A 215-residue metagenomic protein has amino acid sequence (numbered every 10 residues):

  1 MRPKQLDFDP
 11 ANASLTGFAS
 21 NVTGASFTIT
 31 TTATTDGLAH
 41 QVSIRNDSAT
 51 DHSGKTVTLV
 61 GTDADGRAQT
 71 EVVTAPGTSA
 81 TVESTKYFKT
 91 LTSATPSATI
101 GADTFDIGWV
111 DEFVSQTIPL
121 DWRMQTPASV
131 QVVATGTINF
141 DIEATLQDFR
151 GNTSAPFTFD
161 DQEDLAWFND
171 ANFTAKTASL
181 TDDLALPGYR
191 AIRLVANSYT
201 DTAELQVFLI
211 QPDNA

Functional and structural regions predicted by a protein language model:
M1-L6, V130, D141-E143, Q206-F208: Hydrophobic, aliphatic-enriched repeat segments that assemble into extended interaction scaffolds in large eukaryotic
R2-G61: Autoprocessing Asn-cyclization modules and mimics
S14, G24-A33, R67-Q125, D160-A215: Beta-sandwich interaction modules
G37-T50, T92-A94, M124-T135, I192-A196: A short beta-strand element within beta-rich, extracytoplasmic domains of secreted/secretory-pathway proteins
V42-T78, P96-T99: Ser/Thr/Gly-rich low-complexity blocks that favor extended beta-strand/coil architectures
N46-G54, T99-A102, V130-F140, Y199-E204: Extended, low-complexity, turn-rich repeat/linker tracts enriched in Gly/Pro/Ser/Thr and Asp/Glu that occur
H52-D65, T104-W109, T137-F159, V207-I210: Short, surface-exposed beta-strand/strand-loop-strand elements in extracellular ectodomains
P119-D148: Conserved, compact domain cores that house catalytic/ligand-binding motifs in diverse enzymes and effector modules
